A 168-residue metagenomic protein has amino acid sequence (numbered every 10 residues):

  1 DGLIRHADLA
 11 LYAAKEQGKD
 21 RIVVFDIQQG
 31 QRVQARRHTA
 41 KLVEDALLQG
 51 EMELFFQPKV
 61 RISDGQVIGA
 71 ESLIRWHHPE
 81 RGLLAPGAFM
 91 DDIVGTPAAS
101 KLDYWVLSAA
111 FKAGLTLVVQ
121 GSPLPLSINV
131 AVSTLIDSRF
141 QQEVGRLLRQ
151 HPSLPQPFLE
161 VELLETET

Functional and structural regions predicted by a protein language model:
D1-Q17, V23-H38, L42, F55 (+6 more regions): Cyclic nucleotide signaling catalytic output domains
H6, H38, H77-H78, R146 (+1 more regions): Histidine (H) residue identity feature
E16-Q17, Q49, Q120: Charged, alpha-helical scaffolding/interaction elements associated with membrane systems
I22, R32, I62-E71, P97-T168: Catalytic core of bacterial c-di-GMP phosphodiesterases, primarily the EAL and HD-GYP domains, capturing alpha-helical
V24, A35-I93, T116, L126-N129 (+1 more regions): Active-site core of bacterial EAL-family cyclic-dinucleotide phosphodiesterase domains
